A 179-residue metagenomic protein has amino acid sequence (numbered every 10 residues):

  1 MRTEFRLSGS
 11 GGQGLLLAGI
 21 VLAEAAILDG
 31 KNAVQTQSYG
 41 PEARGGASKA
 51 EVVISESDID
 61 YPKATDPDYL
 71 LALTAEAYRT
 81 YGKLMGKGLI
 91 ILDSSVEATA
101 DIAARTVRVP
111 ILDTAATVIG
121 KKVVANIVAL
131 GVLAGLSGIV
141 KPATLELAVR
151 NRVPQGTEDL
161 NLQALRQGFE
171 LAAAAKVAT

Functional and structural regions predicted by a protein language model:
M1-T179: Active-site cofactor/cluster-binding pocket
